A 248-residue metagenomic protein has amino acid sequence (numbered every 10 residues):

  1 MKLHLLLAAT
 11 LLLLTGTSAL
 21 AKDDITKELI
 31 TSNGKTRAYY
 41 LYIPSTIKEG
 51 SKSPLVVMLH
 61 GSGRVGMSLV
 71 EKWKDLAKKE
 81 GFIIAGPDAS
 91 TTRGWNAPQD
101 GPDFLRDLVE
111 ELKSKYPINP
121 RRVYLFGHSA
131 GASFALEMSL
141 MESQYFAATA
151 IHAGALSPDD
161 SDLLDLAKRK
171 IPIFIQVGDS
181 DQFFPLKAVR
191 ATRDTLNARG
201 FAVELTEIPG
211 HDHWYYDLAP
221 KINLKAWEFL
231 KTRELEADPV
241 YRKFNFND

Functional and structural regions predicted by a protein language model:
H4-T15: Sec-dependent N-terminal signal peptides
T17-L55, D100, D107, F126-M138 (+5 more regions): A domain-start/cap signature at the N-terminus of enzymes
D24-T46, G50-P120: Serine-hydrolase catalytic machinery in alpha/beta-hydrolase-like enzymes
L59, I151-H152, I208: Alpha/beta-hydrolase
L69, S114, R121-R169: Primarily recognizes the serine-hydrolase "nucleophile elbow" in alpha/beta-hydrolase and SGNH/GDSL folds
F174-V177: Short beta-strand/loop motif that positions the catalytic acidic residue of the alpha/beta-hydrolase fold
S180-F184: Acidic catalytic loop of the alpha/beta-hydrolase fold
H211-A219: Catalytic histidine-centered segment of alpha/beta-hydrolase-like enzymes
